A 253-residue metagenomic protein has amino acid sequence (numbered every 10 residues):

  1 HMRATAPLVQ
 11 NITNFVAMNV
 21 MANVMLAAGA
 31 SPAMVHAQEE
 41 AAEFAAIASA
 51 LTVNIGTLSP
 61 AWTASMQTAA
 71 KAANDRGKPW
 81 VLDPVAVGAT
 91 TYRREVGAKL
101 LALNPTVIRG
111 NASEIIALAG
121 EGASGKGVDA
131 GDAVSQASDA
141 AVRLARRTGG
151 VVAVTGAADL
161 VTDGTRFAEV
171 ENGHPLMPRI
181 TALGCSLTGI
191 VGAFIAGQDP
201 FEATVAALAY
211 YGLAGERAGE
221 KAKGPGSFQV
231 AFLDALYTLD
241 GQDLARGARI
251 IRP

Functional and structural regions predicted by a protein language model:
Q10-N23, V35-I47: N-terminal glycine-rich anion-binding loops that anchor highly charged ligand groups
G29, R76-G77, G149: Glycine-centered short loops/turns at secondary-structure junctions
N54, W62-N111: Glycine/small-residue-rich loop that forms an oxyanion/phosphate-binding "nest" at active or ligand-binding sites
Y92-F167: Conserved phosphate/ATP/ADP-binding segment of small-molecule kinases
A117, R179-A209: Short, small-residue alpha-helix embedded
S138, V142, V170-T181: Short pre-catalytic strand/loop immediately N-terminal to key active-site residues, enriched for Gly-Thr
A140-A145, P200-G215, L233: Short, well-structured alpha-helical segments that form the helix of a local strand-helix-strand
L213-P253: Charged C-terminal helix
